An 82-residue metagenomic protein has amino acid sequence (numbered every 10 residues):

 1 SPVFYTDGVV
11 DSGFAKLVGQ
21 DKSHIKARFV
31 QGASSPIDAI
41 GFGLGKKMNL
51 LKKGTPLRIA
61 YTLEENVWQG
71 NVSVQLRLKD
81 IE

Functional and structural regions predicted by a protein language model:
S1-E82: Acidic, two-metal ion nucleic-acid-processing modules in DNA metabolism proteins
